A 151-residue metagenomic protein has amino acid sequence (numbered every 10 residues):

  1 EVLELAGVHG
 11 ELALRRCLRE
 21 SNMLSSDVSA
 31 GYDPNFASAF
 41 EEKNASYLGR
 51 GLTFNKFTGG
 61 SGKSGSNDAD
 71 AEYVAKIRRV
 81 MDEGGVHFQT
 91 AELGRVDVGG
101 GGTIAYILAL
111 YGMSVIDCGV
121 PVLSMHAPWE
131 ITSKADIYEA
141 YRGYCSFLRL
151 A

Functional and structural regions predicted by a protein language model:
E1-A6, V80, G84, G143-L150: Generic, well-ordered alpha-helical scaffold segments in large soluble proteins
E1-S46, G100, A151: Acidic/histidine-rich catalytic neighborhood of metal-dependent amide-processing enzymes
L12, A71, A75, A135-Y138: Generic alpha-helical secondary structure signal
R15-R19, R50, R78-R79, R95 (+2 more regions): Arginine residue identity/basic-tract feature
S21, F57, Y73, A140-G143: A broad "ordered helical/assembly scaffold" signature
S29, D33-F36, F40-W129: Active-site-adjacent substrate-binding region of metalloamidase/peptidase-like peptide-processing proteins
V120-A151: His/Asp/Glu-rich mid-to-C-terminal helical/loop segments that flank catalytic regions of hydrolases
